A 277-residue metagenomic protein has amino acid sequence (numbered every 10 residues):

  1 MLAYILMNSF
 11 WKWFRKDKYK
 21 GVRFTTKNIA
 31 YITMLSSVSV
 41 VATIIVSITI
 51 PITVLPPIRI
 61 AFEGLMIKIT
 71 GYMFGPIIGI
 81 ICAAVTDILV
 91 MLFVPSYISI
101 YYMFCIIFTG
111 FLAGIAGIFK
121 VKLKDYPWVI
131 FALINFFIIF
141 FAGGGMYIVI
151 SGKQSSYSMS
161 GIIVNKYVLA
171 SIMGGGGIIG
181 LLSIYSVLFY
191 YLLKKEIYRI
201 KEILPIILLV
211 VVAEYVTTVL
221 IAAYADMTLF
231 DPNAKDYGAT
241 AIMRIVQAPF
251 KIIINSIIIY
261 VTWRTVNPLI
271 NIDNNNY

Functional and structural regions predicted by a protein language model:
M1-Y277: Loop-helix junctions at membrane interfaces
